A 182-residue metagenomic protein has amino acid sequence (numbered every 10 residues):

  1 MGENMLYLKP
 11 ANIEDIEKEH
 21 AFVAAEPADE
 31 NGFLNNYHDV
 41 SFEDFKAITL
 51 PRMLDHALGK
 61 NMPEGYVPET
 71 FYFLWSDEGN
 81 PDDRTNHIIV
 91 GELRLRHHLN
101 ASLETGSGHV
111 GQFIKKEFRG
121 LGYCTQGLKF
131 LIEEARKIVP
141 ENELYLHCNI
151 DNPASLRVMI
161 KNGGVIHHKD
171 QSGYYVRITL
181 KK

Functional and structural regions predicted by a protein language model:
M1-H109, K169-K182: GNAT-family acyltransferases
Y7, G111, Y145-H147: Short aromatic/hydrophobic contact patches that present stacked aromatics for nucleic-acid/ligand binding
G111, K115, N149, K181: Residue-level recognition of the GNAT/N-acetyltransferase active site
G111-I114, G120-A135, L156-K161: Conserved acetyl-CoA-binding loop-helix of GNAT-fold acetyltransferases
R119, L146-L156: Conserved beta-strand-loop-alpha-helix junction that forms the acyl-donor binding cleft
Y123, P140-E141, G164: Helix N-cap/coil-helix junction residues
K137-H147: Conserved GNAT acetyl-CoA-binding A-motif
I160-D170: Conserved acetyl-CoA-binding loop of GNAT-fold acetyltransferases
